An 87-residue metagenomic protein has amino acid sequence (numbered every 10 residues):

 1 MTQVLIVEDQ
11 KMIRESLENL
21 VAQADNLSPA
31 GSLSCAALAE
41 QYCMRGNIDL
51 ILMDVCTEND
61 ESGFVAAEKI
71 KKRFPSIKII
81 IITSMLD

Functional and structural regions predicted by a protein language model:
M1-Q3: Non-catalytic signal-transmission and effector/linker regions of two-component phosphorelay proteins
E8: Conserved acidic carboxylate
K11-G31: Two-component/phosphorelay signaling modules centered on CheY-like receiver
S32-L50: Acidic, metal-coordinating helix/loop segments flanking the phosphotransfer/catalytic sites of two-component signaling
C35, N59-V65: Acidic catalytic/metal-coordinating carboxylates
D54-C56, T83: Active-site residues of response regulator receiver
F64-S76: Short amphipathic alpha-helix used as the core "switch/output" element in two-component signaling
S76-L86: A short, hydrophobic beta-strand element within the central beta-sheet of small alpha/beta folds
